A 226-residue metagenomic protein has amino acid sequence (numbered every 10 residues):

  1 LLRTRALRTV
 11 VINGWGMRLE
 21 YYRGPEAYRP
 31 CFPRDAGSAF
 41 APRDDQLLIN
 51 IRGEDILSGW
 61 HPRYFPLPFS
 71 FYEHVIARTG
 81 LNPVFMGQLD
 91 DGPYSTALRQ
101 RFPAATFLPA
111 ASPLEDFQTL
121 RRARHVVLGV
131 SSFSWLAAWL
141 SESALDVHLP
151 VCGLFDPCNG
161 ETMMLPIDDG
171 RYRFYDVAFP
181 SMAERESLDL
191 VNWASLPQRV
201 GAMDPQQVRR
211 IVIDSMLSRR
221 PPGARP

Functional and structural regions predicted by a protein language model:
L1-L81, S181-P226: Secretory-pathway luminal glycosyltransferase catalytic domains
L7-R8, R101-A105, G170: A short helix-to-beta-strand connector/capping loop
E26-F32, L98, A144, Y172: Generic hydrophobic, helix-prone segments enriched in Leu/Val/Ile
F32, F40, Y64-F65, F69-F71 (+8 more regions): Phenylalanine-focused residue identity feature
R78-M164: Donor-binding and catalytic core of enzymes assembling or modifying cell-surface/extracellular glycoconjugates
S134, W139-I211, S215, R219: Catalytic binding pocket for nucleotide-activated donors in carbohydrate/polymer assembly enzymes
